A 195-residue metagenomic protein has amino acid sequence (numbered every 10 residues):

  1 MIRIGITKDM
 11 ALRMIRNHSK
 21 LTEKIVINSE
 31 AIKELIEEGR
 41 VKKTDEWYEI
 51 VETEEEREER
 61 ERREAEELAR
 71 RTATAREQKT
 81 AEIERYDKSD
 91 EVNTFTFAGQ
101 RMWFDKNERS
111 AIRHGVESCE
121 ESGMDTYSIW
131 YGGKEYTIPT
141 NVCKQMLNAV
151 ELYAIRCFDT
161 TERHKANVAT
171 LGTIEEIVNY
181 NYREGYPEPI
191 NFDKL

Functional and structural regions predicted by a protein language model:
I2-L195: A preference for well-ordered globular domain cores that mediate specific macromolecular interactions or catalysis
